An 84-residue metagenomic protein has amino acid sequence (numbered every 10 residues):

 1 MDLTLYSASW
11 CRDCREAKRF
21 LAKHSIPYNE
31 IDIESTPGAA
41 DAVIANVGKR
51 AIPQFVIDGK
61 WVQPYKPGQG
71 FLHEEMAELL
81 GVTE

Functional and structural regions predicted by a protein language model:
M1-P27: Local sequence-structure signature of Cys/Sec-based thiol-disulfide redox active-site neighborhoods
R12, E34, Q63: Nucleotide phosphate-binding site architecture
R12, G38, F71: Short alpha-helical
Y28-E30, W61: Conserved beta-strand scaffold positions in the cores of enzyme catalytic domains, especially in NTP/NDP-utilizing
D32-R50, E78-E84: Thioredoxin-like thiol-disulfide oxidoreductase module
I44-A51, V62-G68: Thiol/disulfide oxidoreductase modules built on the thioredoxin-like
I57-E84: Non-catalytic, surface beta->alpha helical segment in thiol-disulfide oxidoreductase systems
